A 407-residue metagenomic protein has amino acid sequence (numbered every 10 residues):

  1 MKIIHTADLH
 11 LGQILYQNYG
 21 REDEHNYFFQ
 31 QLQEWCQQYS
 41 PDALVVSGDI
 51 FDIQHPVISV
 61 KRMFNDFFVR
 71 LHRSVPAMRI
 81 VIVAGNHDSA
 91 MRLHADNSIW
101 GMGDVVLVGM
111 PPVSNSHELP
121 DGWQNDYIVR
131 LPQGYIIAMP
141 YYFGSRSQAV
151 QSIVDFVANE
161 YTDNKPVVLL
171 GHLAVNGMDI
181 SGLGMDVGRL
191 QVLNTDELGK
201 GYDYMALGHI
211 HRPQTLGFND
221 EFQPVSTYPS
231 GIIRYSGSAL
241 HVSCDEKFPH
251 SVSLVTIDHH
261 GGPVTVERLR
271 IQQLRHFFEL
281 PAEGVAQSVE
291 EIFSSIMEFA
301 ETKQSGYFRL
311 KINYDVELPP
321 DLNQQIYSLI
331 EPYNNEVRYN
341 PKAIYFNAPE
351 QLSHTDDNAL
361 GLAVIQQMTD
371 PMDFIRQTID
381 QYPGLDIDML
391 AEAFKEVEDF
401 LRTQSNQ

Functional and structural regions predicted by a protein language model:
M1-K2, L9-H10, H25-N26, Q30-Y39 (+13 more regions): A structural signal for the main folded, soluble domain(s) of proteins
M1-V69, P76-A77, L169, Q407: N-terminal active-site segment of His-dependent metallophosphoesterases
I4, Y135-I137, S253, H276: Conserved beta-strand elements of the Class I
H5, V46, I82, A138 (+2 more regions): Structural beta-sheet core signal
Q38-S40, V75, E160-N164, H259 (+1 more regions): Glycine-rich phosphate-binding loop signature in dinucleotide/nucleotide-binding domains
P56-V57, M63, V69, R73 (+1 more regions): His/Asp/Glu-rich metal-coordinating catalytic cores of metallo-dependent phosphodiesterases/hydrolases acting on
Y204, G208-V285: A conserved active-site cap/scaffold subdomain adjacent to cofactor or substrate pockets
I257-Q407: Accessory, non-catalytic peripheral segments of nucleic-acid enzymes
